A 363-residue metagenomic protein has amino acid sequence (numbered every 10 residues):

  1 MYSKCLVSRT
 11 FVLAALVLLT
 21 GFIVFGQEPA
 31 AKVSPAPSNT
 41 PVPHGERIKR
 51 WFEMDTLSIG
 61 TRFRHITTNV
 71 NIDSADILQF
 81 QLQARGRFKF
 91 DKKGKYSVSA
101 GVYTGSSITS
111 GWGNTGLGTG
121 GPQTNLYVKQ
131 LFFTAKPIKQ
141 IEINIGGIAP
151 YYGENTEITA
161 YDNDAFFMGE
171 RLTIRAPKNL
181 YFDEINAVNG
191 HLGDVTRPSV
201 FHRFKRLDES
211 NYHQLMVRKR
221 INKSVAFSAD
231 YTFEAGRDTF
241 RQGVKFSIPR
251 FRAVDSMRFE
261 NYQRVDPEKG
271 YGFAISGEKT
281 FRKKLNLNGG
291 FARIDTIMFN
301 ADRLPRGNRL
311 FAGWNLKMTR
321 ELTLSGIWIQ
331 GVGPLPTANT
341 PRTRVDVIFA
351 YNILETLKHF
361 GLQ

Functional and structural regions predicted by a protein language model:
M1-S8: N-terminal secretory signal peptides that target proteins for export/translocation
V12-G21: Bacterial N-terminal signal peptides
G26-I143, L172, A176-P177, R220 (+2 more regions): Beta-barrel outer-membrane channel/assembly domains of diderm bacteria
S34-R47, F52-S58, I72-Q79, K93-S97 (+4 more regions): Signature for the C-terminal beta-barrel architecture of outer-membrane proteins
N114-L117, P150-I158: Short acidic, glycine/Ser/Thr-rich loop/turn "cap" segments at secondary-structure junctions
N125, A160-D164, F311: Short, well-structured alpha-helical patches and their helix-loop capping segments that border functional surfaces
G147: Residues on the solvent-exposed faces and adjacent turns of beta-rich solenoids used to engage binding targets
R258-E268, G277-Q363: Flexible, glycine-rich linker and terminal segments associated with outer-membrane beta-barrel/transport systems
